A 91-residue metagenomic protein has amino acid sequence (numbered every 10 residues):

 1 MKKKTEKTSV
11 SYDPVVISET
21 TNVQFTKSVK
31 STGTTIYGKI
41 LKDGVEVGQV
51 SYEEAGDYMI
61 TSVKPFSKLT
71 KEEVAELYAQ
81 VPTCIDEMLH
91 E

Functional and structural regions predicted by a protein language model:
M1-E91: Viral virion structural and adsorption modules
